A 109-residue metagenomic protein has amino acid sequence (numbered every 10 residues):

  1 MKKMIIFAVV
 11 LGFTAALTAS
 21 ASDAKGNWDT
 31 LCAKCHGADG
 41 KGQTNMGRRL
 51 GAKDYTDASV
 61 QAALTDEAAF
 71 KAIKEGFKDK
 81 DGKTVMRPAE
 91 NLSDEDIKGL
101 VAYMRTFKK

Functional and structural regions predicted by a protein language model:
M1-M4: Positively charged n-region of N-terminal signal peptides that target proteins for export
G12-N27, Q43: Electrostatic cytochrome c docking/interface patches
A21-A33, L64, D94: Sequence context surrounding c-type heme c attachment/ligation sites in exported
W28-A38, L100, M104: The canonical Cys-X-X-Cys-His
D39-K41, S59: Short, well-ordered turn and helix-capping elements at secondary-structure junctions
M46-D54, A58-S59, A72-F107: Axial heme c-ligation environment in periplasmic c-type cytochrome domains
